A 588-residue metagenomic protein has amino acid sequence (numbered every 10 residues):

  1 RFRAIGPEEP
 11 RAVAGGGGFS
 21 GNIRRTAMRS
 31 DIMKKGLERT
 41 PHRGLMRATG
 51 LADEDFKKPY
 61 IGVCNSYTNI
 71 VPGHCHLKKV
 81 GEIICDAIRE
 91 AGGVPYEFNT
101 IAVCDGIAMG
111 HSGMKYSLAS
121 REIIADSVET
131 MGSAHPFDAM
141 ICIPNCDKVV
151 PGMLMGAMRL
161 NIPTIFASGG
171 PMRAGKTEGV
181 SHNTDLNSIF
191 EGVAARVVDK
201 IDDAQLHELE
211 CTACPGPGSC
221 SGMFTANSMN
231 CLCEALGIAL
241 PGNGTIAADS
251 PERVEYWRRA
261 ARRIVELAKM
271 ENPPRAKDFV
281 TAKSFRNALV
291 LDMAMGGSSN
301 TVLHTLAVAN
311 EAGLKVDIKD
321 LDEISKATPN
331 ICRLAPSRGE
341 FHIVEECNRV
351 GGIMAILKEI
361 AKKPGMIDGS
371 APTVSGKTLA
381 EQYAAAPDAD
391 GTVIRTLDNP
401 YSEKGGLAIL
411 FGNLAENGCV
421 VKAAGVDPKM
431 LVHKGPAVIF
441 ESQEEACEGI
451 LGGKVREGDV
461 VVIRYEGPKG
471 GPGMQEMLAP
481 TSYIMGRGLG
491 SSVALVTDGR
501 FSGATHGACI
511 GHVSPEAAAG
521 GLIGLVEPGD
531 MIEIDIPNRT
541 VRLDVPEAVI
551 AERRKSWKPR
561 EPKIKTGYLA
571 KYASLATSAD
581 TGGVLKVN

Functional and structural regions predicted by a protein language model:
R1, P10, G16-A27: Short, Lys/Arg-enriched N-terminal segments with co-localized hydrophobic residues within the first ~10-30 amino acids
R1-P7, K34: Short intrinsically disordered, low-complexity coil segments enriched in acidic
I5, N22-I23, A167: Intrinsically disordered, low-complexity serine/threonine-rich segments
I5-R11, E547: Generic low-complexity segments that are intrinsically disordered, proline-rich and/or Lys/Arg-biased
R25-G73, V80-I101, G106-I107, S112-S117 (+4 more regions): Catalytic or ion-coupling anion/metal-binding cores of large enzyme and transporter domains
S117-D126: Glycine-rich, highly charged phosphate/nucleotide-binding loops
G132-M153, I165-S168: A short, small-residue-rich loop immediately preceding and capping a beta-strand
